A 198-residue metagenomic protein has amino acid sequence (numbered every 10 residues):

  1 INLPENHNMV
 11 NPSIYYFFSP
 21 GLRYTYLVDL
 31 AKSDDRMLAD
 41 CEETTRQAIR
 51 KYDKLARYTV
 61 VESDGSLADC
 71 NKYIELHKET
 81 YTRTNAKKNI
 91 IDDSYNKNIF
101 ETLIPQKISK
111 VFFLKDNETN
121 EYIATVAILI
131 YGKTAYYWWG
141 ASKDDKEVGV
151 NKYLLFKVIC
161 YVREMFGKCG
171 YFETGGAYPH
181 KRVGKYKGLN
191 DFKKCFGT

Functional and structural regions predicted by a protein language model:
I1-F18, K133-F196: Acyl-donor binding region in acyl/amide transferases
P4-E147: A conserved beta-strand-loop-helix scaffold within acyl/acetyltransferase catalytic domains
R23-T25, K194-T198: Conserved catalytic-core motifs of GNAT/GCN5-like acyltransferases
